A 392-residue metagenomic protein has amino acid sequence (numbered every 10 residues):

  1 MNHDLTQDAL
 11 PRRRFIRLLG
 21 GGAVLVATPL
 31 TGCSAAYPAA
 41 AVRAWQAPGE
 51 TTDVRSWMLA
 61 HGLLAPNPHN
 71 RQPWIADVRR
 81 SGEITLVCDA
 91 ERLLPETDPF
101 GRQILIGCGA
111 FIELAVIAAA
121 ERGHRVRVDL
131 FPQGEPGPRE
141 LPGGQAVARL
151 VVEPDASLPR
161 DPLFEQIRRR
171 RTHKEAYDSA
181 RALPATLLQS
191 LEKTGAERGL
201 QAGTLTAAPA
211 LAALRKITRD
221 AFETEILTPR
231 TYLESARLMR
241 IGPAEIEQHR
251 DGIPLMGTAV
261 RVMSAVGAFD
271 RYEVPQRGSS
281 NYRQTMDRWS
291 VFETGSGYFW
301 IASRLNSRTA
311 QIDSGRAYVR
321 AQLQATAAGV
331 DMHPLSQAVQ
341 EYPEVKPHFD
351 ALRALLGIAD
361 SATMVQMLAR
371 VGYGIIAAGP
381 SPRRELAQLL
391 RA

Functional and structural regions predicted by a protein language model:
N2-A392: Acidic, surface-exposed loops and disordered segments
